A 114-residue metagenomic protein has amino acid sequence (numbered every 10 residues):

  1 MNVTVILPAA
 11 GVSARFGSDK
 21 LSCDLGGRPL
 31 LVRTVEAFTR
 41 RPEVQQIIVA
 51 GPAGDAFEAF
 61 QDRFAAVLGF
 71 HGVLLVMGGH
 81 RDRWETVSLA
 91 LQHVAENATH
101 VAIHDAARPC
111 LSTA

Functional and structural regions predicted by a protein language model:
M1-D55: N-terminal glycine-rich phosphate-binding loop and ensuing alpha1 helix
M1-V3, F70-V73, W84: Conserved N-terminal glycine/acidic-rich loop preference
G17-S18, E58-Q61, V87, S112-T113: Short glycine-/acidic-enriched loop or helix-start segments at secondary-structure transitions that form or flank
S18, V44, F70, E96-N97: Short, well-ordered coil loops that connect the C-terminus of an alpha-helix to the N-terminus of a beta-strand
C23-R28, V67-G69, A95-E96: Short, low-complexity, polar/charged sequence segments that are solvent-exposed and flexible
E36-T39, A65, S88-A95: Generic structural signal for well-ordered alpha-helical scaffold segments
P42-L74: Acidic donor-binding segment of Leloir-type glycosyltransferases
L74-V76, R81-A114: Conserved beta-loop-beta/alpha segment of the NTase-like Rossmann-fold superfamily that binds/positions NTPs
